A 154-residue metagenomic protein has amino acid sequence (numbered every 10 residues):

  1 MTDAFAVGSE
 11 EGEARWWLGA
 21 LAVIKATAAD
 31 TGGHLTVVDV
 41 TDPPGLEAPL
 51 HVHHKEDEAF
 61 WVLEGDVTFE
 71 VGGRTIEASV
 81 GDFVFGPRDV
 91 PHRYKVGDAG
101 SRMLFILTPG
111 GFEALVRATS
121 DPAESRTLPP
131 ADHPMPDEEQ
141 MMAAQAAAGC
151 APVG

Functional and structural regions predicted by a protein language model:
M1-L35, L128-G154: A short, N-terminal "cap"/entry segment at the start of jelly-roll beta-barrel domains of the cupin/DSBH fold
A6-G8, D66, G73-P91: Short acidic-glycine-tyrosine-enriched beta hairpin
A22, G45, P87-V90: Short acidic (Asp/Glu) patches
I24, V37-D39, A59, T75 (+1 more regions): Conserved hydrophobic/aromatic beta-strand scaffold that supports enzyme active sites
A26-T27, P49-H54, K95-G97: Short histidine-centered beta-strand/loop micro-motifs that create catalytic or ligand/metal-coordination sites
V37-P43, V52-V71, I106-P109: Short, conserved beta-strand element in jelly-roll/cupin
T68, S79, R88-E113: Ligand-binding loop in jelly-roll beta-barrel domains
A99-M142: A contiguous, mid-protein "functional segment" used to position or interact with cofactors/ions or partner subunits
